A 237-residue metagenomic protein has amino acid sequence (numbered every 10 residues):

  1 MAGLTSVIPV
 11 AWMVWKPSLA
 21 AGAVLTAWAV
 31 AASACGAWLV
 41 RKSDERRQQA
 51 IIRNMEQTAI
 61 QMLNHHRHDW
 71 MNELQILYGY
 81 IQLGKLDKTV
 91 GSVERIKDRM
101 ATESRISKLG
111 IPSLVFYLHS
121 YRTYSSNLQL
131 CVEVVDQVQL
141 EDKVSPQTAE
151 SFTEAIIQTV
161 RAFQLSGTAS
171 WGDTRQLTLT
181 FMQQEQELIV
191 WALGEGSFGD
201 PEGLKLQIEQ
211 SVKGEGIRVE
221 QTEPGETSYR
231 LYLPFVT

Functional and structural regions predicted by a protein language model:
M1-D44: Alpha-helical transmembrane segments and their helix-membrane boundary motifs
S43-G79: Conserved HAMP-HisKA connector
W70-Y78, S145-T180, L204-Q207: Conserved ATP-binding N-box helix of the HATPase_c
L77-D136: Two-component histidine phosphotransfer core
Y121-Q158: Non-cytosolic head/periplasmic domains of membrane-anchored proteins
R175-W191: Short beta-strand-loop-beta element adjacent to the nucleotide/active-site pocket used for signaling
S197-G225: ATP phosphate-binding glycine-rich loop and adjacent ATP-lid/helix-beta elements within ATP-binding kinase/ATPase
E220-T237: C-terminal edge-of-domain segments
